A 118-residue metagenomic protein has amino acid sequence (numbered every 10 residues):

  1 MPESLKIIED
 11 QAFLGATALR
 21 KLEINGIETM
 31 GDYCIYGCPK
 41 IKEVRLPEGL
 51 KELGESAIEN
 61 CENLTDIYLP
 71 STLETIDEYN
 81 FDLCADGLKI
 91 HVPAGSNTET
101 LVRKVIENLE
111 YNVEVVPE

Functional and structural regions predicted by a protein language model:
M1-I7, T17-T29, P39-E52, E62-T75 (+2 more regions): Structural signature of tandem-repeat unit edges
E9-L14, G31-Y36, G54-E59, E78-N80: Consensus positions within tandem repeat domains that build extended binding/scaffold surfaces
C84, V105: Acidic, glycine/polar-enriched metal-coordinating patches/loops that mediate binding to polyanionic ligands
